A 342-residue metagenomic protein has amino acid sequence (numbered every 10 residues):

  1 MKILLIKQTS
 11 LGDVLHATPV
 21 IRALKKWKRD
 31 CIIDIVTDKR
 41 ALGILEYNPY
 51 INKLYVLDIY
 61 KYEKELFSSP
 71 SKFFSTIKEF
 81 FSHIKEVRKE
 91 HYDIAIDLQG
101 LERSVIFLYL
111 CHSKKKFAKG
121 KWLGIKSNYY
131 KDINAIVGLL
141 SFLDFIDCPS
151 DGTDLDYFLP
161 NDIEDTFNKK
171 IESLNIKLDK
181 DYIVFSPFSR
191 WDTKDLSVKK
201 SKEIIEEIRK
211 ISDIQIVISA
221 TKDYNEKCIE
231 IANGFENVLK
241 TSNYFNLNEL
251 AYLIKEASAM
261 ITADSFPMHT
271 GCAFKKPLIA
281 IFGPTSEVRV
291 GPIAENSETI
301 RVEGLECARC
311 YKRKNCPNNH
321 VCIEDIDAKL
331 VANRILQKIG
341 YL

Functional and structural regions predicted by a protein language model:
M1-L342: Catalytic machinery of carbohydrate-active enzymes, primarily nucleotide-sugar-dependent glycosyltransferases
